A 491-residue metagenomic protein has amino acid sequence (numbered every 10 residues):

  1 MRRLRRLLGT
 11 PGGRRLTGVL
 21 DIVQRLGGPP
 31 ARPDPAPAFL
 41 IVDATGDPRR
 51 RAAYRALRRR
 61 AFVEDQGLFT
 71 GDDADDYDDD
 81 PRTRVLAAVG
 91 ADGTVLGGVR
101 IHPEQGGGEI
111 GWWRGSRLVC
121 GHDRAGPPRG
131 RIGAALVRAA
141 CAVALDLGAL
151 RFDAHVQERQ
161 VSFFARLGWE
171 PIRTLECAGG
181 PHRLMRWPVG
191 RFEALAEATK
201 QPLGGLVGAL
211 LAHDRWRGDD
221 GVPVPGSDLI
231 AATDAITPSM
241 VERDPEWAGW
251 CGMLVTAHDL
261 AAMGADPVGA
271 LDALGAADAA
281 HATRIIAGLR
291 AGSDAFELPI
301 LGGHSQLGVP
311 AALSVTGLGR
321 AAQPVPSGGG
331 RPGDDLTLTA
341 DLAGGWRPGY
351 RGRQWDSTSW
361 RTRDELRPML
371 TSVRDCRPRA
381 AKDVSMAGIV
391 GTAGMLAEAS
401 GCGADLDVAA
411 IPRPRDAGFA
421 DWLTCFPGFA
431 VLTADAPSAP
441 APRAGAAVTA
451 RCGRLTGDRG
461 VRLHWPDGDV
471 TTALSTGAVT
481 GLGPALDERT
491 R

Functional and structural regions predicted by a protein language model:
R3-D75, V85-G90, T94: Short amphipathic alpha-helix that is part of the acyltransferase structural core
A87, T94-E104, G111-V119: Conserved beta-strand in the GNAT
C120, G126-A142: Conserved acetyl-CoA-binding loop-helix of GNAT-fold acetyltransferases
A142-R159: Conserved GNAT acetyl-CoA-binding A-motif
H155, A165, E170-R186: Conserved catalytic-core motifs of GNAT/GCN5-like acyltransferases
L195-T339, T424: Glycine-rich phosphate/pyrophosphate-binding loop regions near the starts of catalytic domains
T362-G428: Active-site-proximal betaalpha loop/short-helix elements that scaffold phosphoryl/nucleotidyl transfer chemistry
G445-R491: Acidic, Ser/Thr/Pro-rich beta/coil linker or hinge segments at domain junctions
